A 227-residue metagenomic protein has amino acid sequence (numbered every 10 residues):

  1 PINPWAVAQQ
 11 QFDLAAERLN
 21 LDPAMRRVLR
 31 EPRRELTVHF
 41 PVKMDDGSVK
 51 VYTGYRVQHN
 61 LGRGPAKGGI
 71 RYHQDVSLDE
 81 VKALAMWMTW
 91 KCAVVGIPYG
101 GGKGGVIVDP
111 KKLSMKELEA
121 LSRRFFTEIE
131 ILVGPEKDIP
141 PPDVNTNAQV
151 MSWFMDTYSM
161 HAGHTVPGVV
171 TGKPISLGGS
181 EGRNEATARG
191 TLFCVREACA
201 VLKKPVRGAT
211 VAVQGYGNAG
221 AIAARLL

Functional and structural regions predicted by a protein language model:
I2-H39: Short, Gly/Pro- and small/polar-rich lid/capping loops
Q11, E80, G190: Charged catalytic carboxylate motif
V38-P110: Glycine-rich, N-terminal phosphate-binding loop and its surrounding beta-alpha-beta segment
H73, C92-R207: Glycine/serine-rich phosphate-binding loop and adjoining beta1-alpha1 elements at the start of nucleotide-handling
V211-V213: Hydrophobic Val/Ile/Leu positions in short beta-strands of Rossmann-like dinucleotide-binding domains
G215-G217: Glycine-rich Rossmann-fold phosphate-binding loop(s) that bind the pyrophosphate of adenine dinucleotide cofactors
G220-A221: N-terminal Rossmann-fold NAD(P) dinucleotide-binding loop
L227: Aromatic pocket-lining residues of Rossmann-like dinucleotide-binding sites
